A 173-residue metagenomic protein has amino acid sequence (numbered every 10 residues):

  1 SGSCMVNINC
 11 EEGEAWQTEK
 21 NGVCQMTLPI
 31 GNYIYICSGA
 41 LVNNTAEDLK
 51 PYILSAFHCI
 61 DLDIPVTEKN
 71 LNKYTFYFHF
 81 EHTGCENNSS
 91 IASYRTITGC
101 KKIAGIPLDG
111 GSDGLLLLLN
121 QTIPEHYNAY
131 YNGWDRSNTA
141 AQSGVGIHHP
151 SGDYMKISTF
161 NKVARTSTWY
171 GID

Functional and structural regions predicted by a protein language model:
S1-D173: Serine endopeptidase catalytic core focused on the charge-relay Asp
